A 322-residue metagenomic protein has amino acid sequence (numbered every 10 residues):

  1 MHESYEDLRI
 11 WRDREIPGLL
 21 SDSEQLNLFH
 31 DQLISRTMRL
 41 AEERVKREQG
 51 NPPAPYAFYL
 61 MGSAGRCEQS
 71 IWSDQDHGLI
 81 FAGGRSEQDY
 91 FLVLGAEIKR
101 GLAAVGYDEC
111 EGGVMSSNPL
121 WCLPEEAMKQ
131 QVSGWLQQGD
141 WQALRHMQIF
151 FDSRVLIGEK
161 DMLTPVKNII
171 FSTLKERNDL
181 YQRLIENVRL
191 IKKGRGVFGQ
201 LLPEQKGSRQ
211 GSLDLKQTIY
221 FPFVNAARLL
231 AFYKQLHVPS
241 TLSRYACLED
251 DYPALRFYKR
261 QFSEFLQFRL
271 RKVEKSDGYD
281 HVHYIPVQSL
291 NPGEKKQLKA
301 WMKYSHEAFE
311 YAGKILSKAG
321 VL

Functional and structural regions predicted by a protein language model:
M1-V45: N-terminal regions immediately upstream of nucleotidyltransferase
E15-E24, I80-G83, K206-G211, D250 (+1 more regions): Glycine- and acidic
S23, N27, E87-F91, L298: Flexible, glycine- and charge-enriched loops at secondary-structure boundaries
H30, I34-K99: Active-site nucleotide-donor binding segment shared across nucleotidyl transfer reactions
L33-L40, R44, G101-V105, L229 (+3 more regions): Generic, well-ordered alpha-helical scaffold segments in large soluble proteins
E43-G50, G106-C110, D277: Surface-exposed helix-capping loop/turn segments at secondary-structure junctions
V93-T218, P222: Conserved NTP/Mg2+-binding pocket subregion across the NTase superfamily
F171-L322: Conserved nucleotidyltransferase catalytic core and NTase-mimicking acidic/glycine-rich helix/loop elements in nucleic
